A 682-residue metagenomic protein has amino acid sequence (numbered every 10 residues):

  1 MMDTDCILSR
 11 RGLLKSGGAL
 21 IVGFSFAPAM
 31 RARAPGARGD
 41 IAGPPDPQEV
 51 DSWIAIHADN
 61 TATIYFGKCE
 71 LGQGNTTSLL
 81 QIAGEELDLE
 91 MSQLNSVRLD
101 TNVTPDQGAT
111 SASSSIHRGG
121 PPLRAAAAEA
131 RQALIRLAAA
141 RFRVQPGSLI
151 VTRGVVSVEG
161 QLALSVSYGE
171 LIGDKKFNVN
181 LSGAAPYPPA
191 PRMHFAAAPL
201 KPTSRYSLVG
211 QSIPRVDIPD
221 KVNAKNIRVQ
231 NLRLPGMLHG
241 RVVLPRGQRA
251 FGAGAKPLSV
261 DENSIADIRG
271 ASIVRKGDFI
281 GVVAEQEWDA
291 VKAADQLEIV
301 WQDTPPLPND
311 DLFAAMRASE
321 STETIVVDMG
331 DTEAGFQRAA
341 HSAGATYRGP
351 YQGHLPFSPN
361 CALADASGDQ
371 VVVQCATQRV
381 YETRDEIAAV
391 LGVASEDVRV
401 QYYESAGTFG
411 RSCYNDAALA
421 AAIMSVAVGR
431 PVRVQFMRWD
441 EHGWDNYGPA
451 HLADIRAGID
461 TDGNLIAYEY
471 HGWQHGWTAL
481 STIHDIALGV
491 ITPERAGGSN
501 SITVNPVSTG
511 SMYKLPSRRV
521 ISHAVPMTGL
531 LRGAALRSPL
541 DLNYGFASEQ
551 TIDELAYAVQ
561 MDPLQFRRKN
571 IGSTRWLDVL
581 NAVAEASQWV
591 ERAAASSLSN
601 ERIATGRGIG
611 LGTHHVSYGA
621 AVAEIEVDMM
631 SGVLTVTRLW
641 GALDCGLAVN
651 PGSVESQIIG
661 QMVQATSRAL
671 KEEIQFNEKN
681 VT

Functional and structural regions predicted by a protein language model:
M2-F26, A34-T682: Cofactor-binding beta-sheet edge motifs in enzyme active sites
